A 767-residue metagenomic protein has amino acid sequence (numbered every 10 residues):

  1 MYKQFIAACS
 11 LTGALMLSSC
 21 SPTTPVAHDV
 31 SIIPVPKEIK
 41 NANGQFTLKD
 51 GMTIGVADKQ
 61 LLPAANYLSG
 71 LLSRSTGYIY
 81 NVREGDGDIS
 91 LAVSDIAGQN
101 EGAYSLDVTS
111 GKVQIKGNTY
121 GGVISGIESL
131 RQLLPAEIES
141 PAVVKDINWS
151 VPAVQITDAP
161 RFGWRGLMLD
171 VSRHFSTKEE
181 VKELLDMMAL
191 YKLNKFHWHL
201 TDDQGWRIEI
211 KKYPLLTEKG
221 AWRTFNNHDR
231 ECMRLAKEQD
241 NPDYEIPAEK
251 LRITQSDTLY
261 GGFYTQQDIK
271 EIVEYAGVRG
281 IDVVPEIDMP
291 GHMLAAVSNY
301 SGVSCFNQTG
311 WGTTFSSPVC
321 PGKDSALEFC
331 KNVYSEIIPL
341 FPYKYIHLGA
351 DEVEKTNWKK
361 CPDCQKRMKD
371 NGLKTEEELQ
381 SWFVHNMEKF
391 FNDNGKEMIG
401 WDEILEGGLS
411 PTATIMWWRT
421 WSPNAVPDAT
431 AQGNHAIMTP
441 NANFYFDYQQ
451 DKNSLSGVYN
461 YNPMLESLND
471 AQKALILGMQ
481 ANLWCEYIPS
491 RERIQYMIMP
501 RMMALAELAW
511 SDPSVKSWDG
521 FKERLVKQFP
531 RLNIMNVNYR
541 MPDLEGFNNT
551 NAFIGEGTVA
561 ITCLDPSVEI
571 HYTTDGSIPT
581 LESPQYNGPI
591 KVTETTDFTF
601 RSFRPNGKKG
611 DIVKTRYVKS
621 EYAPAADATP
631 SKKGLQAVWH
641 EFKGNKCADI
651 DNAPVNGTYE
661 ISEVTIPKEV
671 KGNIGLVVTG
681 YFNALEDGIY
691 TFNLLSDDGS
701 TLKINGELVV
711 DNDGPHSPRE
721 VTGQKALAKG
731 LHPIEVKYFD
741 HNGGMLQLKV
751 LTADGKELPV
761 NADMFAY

Functional and structural regions predicted by a protein language model:
M1-D29: Bacterial Sec-dependent N-terminal signal peptides
A8, D512, K516-V638, K643-G680 (+6 more regions): Short, compositionally stereotyped local motifs that mark structural "simplifiers"
C20-F162, R493, A509-G520, K527-R531 (+1 more regions): Contiguous, structured surface segment used for ligand recognition
Q99-P318, K323-L327, S335-Y345, N386 (+1 more regions): Feature activates predominantly on carbohydrate-active enzymes
R165-L169, F196-W198, V283-I287, I346-L348 (+4 more regions): Hydrophobic faces of well-ordered beta-strands that scaffold small-molecule active sites in alpha/beta enzyme cores
A296-S301, N307-T412, R419-D428: Active-site neighborhood of glycoside hydrolase catalytic domains
M398-E403, G408-A413, R419-A560: Flexible, acidic glycine-rich loops studded with aromatic residues
E735-G744: Short beta-strand-plus-loop segments that form exposed binding edges in beta-rich domains
